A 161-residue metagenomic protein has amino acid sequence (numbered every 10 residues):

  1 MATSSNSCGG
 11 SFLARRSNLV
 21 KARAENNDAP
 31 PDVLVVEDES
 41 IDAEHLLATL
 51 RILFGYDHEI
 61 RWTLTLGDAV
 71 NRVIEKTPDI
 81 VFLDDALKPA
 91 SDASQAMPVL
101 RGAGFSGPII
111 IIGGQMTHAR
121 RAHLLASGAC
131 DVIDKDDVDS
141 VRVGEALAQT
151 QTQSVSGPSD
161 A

Functional and structural regions predicted by a protein language model:
E37: Conserved acidic carboxylate
S40-R61: Two-component/phosphorelay signaling modules centered on CheY-like receiver
L47, W62-I80, K88: Acidic, metal-coordinating helix/loop segments flanking the phosphotransfer/catalytic sites of two-component signaling
I74-K76, V99-S106, S127: Conserved phosphotransfer cores of two-component systems
V81, I109, V132-I133: Two-component signal transduction core modules
V81-L100: Conserved phosphotransfer microenvironments
S91-Q95, G113-I133, D137, V141: Alpha4 helix (beta4-alpha4-beta5 surface) of REC/receiver domains from two-component response regulators
D131, R142-D160: Receiver (REC) domain switch/output surface
